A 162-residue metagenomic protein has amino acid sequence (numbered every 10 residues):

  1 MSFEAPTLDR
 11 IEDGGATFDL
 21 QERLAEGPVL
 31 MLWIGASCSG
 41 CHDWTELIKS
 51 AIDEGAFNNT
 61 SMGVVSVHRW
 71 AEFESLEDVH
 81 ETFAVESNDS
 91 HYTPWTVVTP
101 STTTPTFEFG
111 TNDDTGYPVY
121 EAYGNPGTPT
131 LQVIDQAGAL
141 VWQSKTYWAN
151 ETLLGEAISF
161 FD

Functional and structural regions predicted by a protein language model:
M1-E22, D43, T102: N-terminal "domain-start" segment that seeds a small globular fold
F3-P6, G40, E46, P129 (+1 more regions): Proline-centered helix-kink/hinge sites
F18-I48, G63-V67: Short active-site neighborhood of thiol/selenol oxidoreductases, capturing the structured segment around
L24, I34-G35, K49-A56, Y123 (+2 more regions): Sec/Tat-exported extracytoplasmic proteins
L24-E26, S101-I158: Thiol/disulfide oxidoreductase modules built on the thioredoxin-like
A25-M31, N58-V64, S90-W95, G127-P129 (+1 more regions): Loop/turn elements at helix/coil->beta-strand transitions in domains of secreted/extracellular proteins
H42-P94, V98, T102-E108, T115-G116: Structural microenvironment flanking redox-active thiols in thiol-disulfide oxidoreductases
